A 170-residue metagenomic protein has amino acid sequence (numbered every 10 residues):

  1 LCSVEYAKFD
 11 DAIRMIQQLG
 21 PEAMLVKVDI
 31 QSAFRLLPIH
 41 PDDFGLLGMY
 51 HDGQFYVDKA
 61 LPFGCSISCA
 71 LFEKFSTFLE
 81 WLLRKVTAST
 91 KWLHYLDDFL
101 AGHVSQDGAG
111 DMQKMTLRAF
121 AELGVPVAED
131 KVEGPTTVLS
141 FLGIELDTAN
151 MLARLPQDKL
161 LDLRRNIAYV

Functional and structural regions predicted by a protein language model:
L1-E73, A119, R164-V170: Catalytic-core region of right-hand nucleic acid polymerases
Q18-G20, P41-D42, V86-T87, W92-H94 (+1 more regions): Intrinsically disordered, low-complexity regulatory regions enriched in Ser/Pro/Gly/Thr and acidic residues
G20, P38, T87, D107 (+3 more regions): Eukaryotic basic, amphipathic alpha-helical target segments in cytosolic regions
K27-Q31, G64, V86-Q106, T137-E145: Catalytic palm active-site di-aspartate
D42-G45, M112, D158: Glycine-rich, phosphate-binding/catalytic loops in enzymes
V57-K59, L117-V170: A conserved non-catalytic segment of reverse transcriptases and RNA-directed RNA polymerases corresponding to the late
C65, S105-A109, A153-P156: Amphipathic alpha-helical protein-protein interaction segments
C69-F120, E129: Active-site palm subdomain of RNA-directed nucleic acid polymerases
